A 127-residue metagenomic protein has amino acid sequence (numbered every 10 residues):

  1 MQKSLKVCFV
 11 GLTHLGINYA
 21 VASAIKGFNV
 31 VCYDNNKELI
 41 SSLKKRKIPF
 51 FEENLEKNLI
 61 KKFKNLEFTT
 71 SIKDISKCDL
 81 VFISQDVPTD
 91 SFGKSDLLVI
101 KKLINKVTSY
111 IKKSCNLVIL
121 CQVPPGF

Functional and structural regions predicted by a protein language model:
M1-K47: NAD(P)+-binding Rossmann beta1-loop-alpha1 motif at the extreme N-terminus of oxidoreductases
C8, V31, E67, N116-V118: A structural signal for isolated positions on well-ordered beta-strands in alpha/beta enzyme cores
V21-A24, S76, I104-T108: A structural alpha-helix within SAM-dependent methyltransferase catalytic domains
K47-E67: N-terminal glycine-rich dinucleotide-binding loop that anchors FAD/FMN and/or NAD(P) in oxidoreductases
F63-C78: Short acidic low-complexity segments
S76-L80, K113-S114: Short acidic/histidine-rich motifs immediately flanking catalytic phosphotransfer sites in two-component signaling
V81-I83, I119: Redox-cofactor binding/interface segments in oxidoreductases and associated redox assembly factors
T89-F127: Rossmann-like NAD(P)(H) cofactor-binding subdomain of soluble oxidoreductases
